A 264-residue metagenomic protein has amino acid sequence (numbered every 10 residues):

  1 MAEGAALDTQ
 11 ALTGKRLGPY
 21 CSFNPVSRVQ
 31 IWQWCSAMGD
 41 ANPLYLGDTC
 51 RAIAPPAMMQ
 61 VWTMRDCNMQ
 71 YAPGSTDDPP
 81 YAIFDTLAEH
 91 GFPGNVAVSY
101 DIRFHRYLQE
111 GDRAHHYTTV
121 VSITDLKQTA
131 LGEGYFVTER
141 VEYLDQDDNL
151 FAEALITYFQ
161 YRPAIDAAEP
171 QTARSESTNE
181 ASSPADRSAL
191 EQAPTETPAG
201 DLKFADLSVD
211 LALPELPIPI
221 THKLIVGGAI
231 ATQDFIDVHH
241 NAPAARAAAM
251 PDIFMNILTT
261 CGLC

Functional and structural regions predicted by a protein language model:
M1-S99, I165-C264: Hot-dog-fold acyl-thioester-processing enzymes
V98-D145: Hydrophobic beta-sheet segments that form the core/acyl-binding groove of ACP/CoA-dependent acyl-chain-processing
D125, L155-I156, P217: Short clusters of small/polar residues that mark proteolytic maturation junctions
L155-A164: Short, solvent-exposed aromatic-acidic interface loops
